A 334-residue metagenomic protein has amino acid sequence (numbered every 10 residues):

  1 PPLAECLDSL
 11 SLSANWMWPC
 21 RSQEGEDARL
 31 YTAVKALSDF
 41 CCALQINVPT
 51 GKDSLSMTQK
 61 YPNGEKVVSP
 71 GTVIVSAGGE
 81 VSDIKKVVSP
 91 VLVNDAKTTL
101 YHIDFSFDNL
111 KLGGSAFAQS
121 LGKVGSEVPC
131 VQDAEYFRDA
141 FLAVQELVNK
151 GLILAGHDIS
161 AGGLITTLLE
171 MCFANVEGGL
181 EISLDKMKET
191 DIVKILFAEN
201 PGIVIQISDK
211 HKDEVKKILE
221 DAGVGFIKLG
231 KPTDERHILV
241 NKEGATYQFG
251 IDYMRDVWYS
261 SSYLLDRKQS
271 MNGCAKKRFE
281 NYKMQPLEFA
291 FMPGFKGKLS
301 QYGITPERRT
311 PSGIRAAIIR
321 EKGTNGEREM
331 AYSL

Functional and structural regions predicted by a protein language model:
P2, R315-I318, N325-L334: Phosphate-binding active sites in nucleotide-utilizing proteins
L3, S38, C42-L44, P49: Hydrophobic core positions in small helical hairpin nucleic-acid-binding modules
A4-L12: Glycine-rich phosphate/pyrophosphate-binding loops and their adjacent beta-strand/loop elements at enzyme active sites
N15-E26: Catalytic palm subdomain of template-directed nucleic-acid polymerases, centered on the conserved carboxylate motif
G25-E26, L30-K35, N47, D53-F197 (+3 more regions): Intein/HINT protein-splicing elements and their conserved insertion hotspots or analogous self-processing inserts
V204-S208: Short hydrophobic/aromatic beta-strand micro-patches that form the beta-sheet surface supporting nucleotide- or nucleic
